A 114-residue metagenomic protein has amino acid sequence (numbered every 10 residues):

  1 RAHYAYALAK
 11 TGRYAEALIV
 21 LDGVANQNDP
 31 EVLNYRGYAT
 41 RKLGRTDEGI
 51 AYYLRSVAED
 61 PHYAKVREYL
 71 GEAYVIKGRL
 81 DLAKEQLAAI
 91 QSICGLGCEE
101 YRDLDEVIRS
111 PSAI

Functional and structural regions predicted by a protein language model:
R1-N26: Alpha-helical segment of the N-proximal tetratricopeptide repeat
H3, Y35, Y69, D103-V107: Canonical tetratricopeptide repeat
D29, Y63, G97-C98: Residue-level recognition of tetratricopeptide repeat
V32-N34, V66, E100: TPR alpha-solenoid repeat register
K84-I114: Terminal, low-structured helical/coil segments at or just beyond the last alpha-helical repeat
